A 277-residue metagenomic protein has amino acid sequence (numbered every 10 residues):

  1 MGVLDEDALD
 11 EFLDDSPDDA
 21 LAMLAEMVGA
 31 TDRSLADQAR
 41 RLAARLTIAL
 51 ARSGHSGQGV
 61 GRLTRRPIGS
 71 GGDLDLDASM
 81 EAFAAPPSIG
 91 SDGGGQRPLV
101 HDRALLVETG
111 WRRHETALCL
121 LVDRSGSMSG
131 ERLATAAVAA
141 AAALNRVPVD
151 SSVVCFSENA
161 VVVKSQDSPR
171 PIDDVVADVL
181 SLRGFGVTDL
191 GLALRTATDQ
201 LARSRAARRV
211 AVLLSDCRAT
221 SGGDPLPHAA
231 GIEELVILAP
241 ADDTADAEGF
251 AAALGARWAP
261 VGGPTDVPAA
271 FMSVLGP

Functional and structural regions predicted by a protein language model:
M1-H114, P171, V274: Acidic/polar low-complexity segments with low predicted structural confidence
S70, S127-E131, T188: Ordered, soluble secondary-structure elements with a strong preference for glycine-centered loop motifs and nearby
F83-P86, R146, L182, Q200 (+3 more regions): Conserved, well-folded catalytic cores of nucleic-acid-processing and energy-transducing macromolecular machines
R113-P169, A193-L194, R208-L214: Von Willebrand factor
V161-D167, P171-R209, R218-S221, L238-G249: Von Willebrand factor
K164-Q166, A270-L275: Short secondary-structure transition/capping segments
P169-I172, A253-G255, G276-P277: Short, hinge-like loop/turn segments at secondary-structure boundaries
C217-G262, A269-S273: VWA/integrin I-like adhesion module and closely mimicked acidic/polar interface patches used
